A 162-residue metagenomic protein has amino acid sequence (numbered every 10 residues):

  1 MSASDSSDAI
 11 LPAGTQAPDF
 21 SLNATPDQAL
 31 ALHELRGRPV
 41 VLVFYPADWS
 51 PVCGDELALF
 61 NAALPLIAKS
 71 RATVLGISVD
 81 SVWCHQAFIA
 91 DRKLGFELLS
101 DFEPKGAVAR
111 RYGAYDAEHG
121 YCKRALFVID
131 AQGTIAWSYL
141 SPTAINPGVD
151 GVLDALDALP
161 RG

Functional and structural regions predicted by a protein language model:
M1-G162: Chalcogenol-based redox active-site neighborhoods
